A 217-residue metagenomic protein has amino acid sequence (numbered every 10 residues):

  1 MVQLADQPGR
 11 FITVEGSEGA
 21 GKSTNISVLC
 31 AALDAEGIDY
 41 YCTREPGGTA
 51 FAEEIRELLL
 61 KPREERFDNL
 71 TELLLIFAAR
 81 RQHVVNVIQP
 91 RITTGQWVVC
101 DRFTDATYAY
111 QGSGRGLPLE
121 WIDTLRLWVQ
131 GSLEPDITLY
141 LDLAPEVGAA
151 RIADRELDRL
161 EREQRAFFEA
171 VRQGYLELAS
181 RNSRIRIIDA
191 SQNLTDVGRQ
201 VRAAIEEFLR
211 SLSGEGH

Functional and structural regions predicted by a protein language model:
V2-D6, C30, E146-H217: NTP-dependent small-molecule kinase module
Q7-F11: Pre-Walker A (Motif I) flank of P-loop NTPase domains
V14: Hydrophobic anchor at the beta1->P-loop junction of P-loop NTPases
G19: Walker A (P-loop) phosphate-binding loop of P-loop NTPases
K22: Conserved lysine of the Walker
N25: Hydrophobic positions on the alpha1 helix immediately C-terminal to the Walker A/P-loop
E36-Q130, A204: ATP-dependent small-molecule kinase phosphotransfer cores that center on conserved nucleotide phosphate-binding segments
T107-Q173: A glycine- and Lys/Arg-enriched "phosphate-lid" helix/loop adjacent to the NTP-binding pocket of small-molecule kinases
